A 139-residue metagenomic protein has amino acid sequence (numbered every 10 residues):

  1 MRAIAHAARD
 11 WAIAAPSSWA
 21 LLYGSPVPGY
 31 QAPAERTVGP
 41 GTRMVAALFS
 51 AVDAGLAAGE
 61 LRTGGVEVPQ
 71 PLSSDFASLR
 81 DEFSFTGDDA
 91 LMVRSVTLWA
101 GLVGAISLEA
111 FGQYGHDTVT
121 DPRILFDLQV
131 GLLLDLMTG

Functional and structural regions predicted by a protein language model:
M1-S18, V38-V45: Hydrophobic alpha-helical connector segments
W19-Y23, L108: Long, contiguous hydrophobic alpha-helical segments, chiefly transmembrane helices and signal peptides
Y23-Y30: Short linear capping/connector segments at secondary-structure termini
Y30-Q31, L61: Short acidic/glycine-rich loop or secondary-structure boundary segments that cap or lie
Q31-T37: Flexible, glycine-rich active-site loops centered on histidine and acidic residues that chelate a metal or position
A46-G139: C-terminal peripheral helix-coil segments that are non-catalytic and often amphipathic
